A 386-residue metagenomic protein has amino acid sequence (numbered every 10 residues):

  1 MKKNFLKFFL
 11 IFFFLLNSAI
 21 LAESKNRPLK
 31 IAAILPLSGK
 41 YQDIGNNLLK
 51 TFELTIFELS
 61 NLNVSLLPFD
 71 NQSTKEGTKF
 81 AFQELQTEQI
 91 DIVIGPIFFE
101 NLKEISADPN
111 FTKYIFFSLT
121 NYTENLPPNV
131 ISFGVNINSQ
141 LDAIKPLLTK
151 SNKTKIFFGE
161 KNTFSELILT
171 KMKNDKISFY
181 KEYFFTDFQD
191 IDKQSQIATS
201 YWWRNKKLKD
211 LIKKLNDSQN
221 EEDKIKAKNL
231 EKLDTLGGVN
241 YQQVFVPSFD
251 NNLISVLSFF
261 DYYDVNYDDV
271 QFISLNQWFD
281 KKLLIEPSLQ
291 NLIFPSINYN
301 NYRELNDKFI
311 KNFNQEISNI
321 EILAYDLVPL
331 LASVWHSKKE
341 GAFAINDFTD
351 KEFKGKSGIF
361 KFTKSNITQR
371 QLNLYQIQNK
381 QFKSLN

Functional and structural regions predicted by a protein language model:
K2-L10, F14, A19-N386: Extracytosolic ligand-binding ectodomains
